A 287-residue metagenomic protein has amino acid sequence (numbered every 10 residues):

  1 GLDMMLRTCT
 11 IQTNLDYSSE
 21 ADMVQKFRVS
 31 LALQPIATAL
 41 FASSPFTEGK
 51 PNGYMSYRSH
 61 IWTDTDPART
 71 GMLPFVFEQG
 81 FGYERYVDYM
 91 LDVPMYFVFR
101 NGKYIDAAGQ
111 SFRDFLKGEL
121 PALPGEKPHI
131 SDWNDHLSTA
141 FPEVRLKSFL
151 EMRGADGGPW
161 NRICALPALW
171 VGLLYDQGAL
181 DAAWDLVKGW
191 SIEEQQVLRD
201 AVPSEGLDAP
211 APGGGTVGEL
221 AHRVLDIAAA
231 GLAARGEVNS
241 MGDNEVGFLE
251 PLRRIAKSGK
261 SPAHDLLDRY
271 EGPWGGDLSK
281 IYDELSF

Functional and structural regions predicted by a protein language model:
G1-R145: Loop-rich catalytic cores of soluble enzymes, especially ATP-dependent carboxylate-amine ligases and other
L31, S44, E48, M55 (+8 more regions): Residue-level signal for alpha-helical context at structural boundaries
I36, L40-S43, E143, D176 (+4 more regions): A structural signal for alpha-helix termini and helix-coil/disorder junctions
V144-R145, R153-M241: Substrate-recognition/cap regions that form aromatic- and gly/pro-loop-enriched pockets for small-molecule ligands
A228-F287: C-terminal amphipathic alpha-helical interaction region
